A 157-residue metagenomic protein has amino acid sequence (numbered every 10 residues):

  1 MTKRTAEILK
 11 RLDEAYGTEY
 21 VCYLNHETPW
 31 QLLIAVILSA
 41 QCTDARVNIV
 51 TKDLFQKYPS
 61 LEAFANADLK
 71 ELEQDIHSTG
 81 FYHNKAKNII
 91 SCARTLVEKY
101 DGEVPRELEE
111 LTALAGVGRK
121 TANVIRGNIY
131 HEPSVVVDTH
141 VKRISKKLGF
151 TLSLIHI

Functional and structural regions predicted by a protein language model:
T2-I155: Catalytic cores of DNA base-excision repair glycosylases
